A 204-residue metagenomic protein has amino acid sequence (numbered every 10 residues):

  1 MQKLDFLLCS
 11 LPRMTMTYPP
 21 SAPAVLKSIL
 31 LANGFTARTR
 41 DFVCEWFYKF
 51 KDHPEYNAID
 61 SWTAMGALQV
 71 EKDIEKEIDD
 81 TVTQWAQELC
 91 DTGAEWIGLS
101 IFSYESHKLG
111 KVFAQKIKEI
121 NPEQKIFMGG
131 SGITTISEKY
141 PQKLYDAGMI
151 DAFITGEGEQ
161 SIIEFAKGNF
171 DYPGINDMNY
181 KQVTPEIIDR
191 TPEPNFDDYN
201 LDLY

Functional and structural regions predicted by a protein language model:
L4, F35, Q124-K125: A structural micro-motif
L4-T15: Nucleotide-activated donor-dependent transferases that construct or modify glycoconjugates
P12-M14, K72-D73, S100-I101: Short, contiguous strand/loop micro-motifs
M14-P23: Glycine- and acidic-residue-enriched helix-capping/strand-helix junction motifs
Y18, Y48-F50, E138: Short Asp/Glu-rich motifs
A22, L26-L30, T39-C44, E75-I187: Glycine-rich beta-alpha loop elements in corrinoid/cobalamin-binding modules across cobalamin-dependent enzymes
A37-T83: Conserved N-terminal ligand/cofactor-binding loop architecture of enzyme catalytic domains
I188, P192-Y204: Radical SAM [4Fe-4S] cluster-binding motif and immediate context
